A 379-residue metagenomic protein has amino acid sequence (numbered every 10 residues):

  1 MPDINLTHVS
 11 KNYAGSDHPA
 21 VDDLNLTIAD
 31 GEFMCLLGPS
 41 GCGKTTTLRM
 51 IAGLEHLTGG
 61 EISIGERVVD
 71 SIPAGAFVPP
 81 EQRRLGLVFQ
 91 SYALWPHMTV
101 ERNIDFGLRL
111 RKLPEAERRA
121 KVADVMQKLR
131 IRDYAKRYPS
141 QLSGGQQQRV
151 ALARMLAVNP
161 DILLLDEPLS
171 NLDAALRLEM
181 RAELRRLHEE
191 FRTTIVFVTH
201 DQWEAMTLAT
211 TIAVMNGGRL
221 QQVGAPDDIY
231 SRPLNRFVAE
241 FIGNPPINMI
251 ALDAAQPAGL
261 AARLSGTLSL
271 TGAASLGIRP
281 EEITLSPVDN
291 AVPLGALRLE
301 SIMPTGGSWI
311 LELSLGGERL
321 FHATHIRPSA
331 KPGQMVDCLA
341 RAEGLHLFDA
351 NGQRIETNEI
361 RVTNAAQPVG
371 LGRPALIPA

Functional and structural regions predicted by a protein language model:
L37-P39: The feature captures the beta-strand-to-loop junction immediately N-terminal to the Walker
T45-L48, V150: ABC ATPase nucleotide-binding domain helices that frame the ATP-binding cleft
A52: Helix-to-loop junction immediately C-terminal to a conserved catalytic motif
G60-S71: Conserved ABC transporter NBD signature motif
R83-G86, Q90, L94-F237: ABC ATPase nucleotide-binding domains
L234-E300, G307-A330, N358-L371, A375-A379: ATPase nucleotide-binding modules
